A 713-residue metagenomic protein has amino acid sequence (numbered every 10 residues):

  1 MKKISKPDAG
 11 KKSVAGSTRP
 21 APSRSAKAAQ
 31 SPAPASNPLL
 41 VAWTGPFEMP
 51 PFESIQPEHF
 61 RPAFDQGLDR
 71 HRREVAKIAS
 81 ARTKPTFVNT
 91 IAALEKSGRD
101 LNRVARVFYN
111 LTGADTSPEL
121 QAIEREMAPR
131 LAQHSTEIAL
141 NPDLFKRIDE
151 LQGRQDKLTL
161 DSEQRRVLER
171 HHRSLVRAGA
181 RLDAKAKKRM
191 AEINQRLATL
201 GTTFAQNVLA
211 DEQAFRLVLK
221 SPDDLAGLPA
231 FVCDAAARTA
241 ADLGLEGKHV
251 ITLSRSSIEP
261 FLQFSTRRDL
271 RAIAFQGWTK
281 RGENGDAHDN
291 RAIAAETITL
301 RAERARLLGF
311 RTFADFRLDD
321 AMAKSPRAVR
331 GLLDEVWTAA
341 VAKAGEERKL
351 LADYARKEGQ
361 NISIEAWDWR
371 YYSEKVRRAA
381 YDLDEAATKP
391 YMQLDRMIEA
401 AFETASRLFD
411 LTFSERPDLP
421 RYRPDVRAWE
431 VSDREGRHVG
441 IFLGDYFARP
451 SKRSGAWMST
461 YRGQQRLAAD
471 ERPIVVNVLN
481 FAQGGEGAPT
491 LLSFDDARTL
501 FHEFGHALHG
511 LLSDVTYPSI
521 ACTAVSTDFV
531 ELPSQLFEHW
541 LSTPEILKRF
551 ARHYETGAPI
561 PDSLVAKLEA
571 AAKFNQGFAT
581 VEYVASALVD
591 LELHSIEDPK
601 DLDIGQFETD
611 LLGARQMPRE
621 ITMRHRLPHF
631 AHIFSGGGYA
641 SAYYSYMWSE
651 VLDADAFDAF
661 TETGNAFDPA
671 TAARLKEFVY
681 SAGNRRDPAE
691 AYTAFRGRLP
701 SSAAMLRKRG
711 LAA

Functional and structural regions predicted by a protein language model:
K2, S31-H59, Q66, K248-V250 (+11 more regions): C-terminal, non-catalytic "cap/extension" segments appended to globular domains
K2-K6, K11, R24-P229: N-terminal helix-rich structural modules
K2-K6, K12, R24, H438 (+2 more regions): Non-catalytic terminal extensions that flank enzyme cores
T44-H59, V107-M127, E150-E192, T252-A292 (+6 more regions): Short His/Asp/Glu-rich catalytic/ion-coordination signatures at enzyme active sites or charged loops
D69, R73, K77-F87, D100-S117 (+24 more regions): Intrinsically disordered or highly flexible coil/loop and linker segments, enriched in small and charged/polar residues
E163, V167, R196-T199, Q206 (+7 more regions): Active-site-proximal, well-structured secondary-structure segments within enzyme catalytic domains
N290-A302, I474-N477, V515, A682-N684: Short, hydrophobic/aliphatic alpha-helical segments
A482-L500: Short pre-active-site segment immediately N-terminal to the catalytic Zn-binding motif
